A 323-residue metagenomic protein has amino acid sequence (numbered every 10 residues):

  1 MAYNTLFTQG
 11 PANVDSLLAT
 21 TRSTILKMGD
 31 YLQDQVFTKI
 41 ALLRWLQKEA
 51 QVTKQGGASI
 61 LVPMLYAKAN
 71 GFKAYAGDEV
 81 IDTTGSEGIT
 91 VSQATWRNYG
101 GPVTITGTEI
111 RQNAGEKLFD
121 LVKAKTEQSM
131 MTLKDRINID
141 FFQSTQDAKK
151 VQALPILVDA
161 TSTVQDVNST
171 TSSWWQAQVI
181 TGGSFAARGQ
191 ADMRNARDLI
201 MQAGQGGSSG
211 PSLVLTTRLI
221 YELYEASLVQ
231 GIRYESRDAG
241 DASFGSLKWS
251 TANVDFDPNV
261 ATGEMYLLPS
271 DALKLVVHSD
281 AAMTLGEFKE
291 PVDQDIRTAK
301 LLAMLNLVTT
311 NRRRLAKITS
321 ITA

Functional and structural regions predicted by a protein language model:
A2-A323: Flexible, glycine/threonine- and acidic-rich loop/arm segments that mediate assembly and lattice contacts in viral
